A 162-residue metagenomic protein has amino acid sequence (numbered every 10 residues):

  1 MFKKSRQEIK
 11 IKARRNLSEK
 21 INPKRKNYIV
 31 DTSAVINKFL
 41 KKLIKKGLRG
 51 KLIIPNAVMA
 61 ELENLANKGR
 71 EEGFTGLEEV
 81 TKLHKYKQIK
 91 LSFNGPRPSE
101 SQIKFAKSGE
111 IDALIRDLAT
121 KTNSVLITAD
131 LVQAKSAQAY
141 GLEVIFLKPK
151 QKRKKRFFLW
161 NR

Functional and structural regions predicted by a protein language model:
M1-N16: Short glycine- and acidic-rich boundary segments immediately preceding or forming the N-terminal edge of structured
K3, T75, N94, F158-L159: Compositionally biased, low-structure terminal segments
R15-I127, L131-Y140, I145-F146, Q151: Active-site-proximal, substrate-binding regions of enzyme catalytic domains and RNA-binding/basic surfaces
K152-R162: Short, charged, intrinsically disordered terminal tails
